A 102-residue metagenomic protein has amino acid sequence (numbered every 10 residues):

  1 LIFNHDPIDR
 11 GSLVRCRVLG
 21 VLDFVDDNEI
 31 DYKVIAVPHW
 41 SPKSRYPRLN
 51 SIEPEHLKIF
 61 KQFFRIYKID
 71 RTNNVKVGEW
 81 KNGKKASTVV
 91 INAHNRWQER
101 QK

Functional and structural regions predicted by a protein language model:
L1-K102: Hydrophobic N-terminal alpha-helices or hydrophobic patches in metabolic proteins across all domains of life
